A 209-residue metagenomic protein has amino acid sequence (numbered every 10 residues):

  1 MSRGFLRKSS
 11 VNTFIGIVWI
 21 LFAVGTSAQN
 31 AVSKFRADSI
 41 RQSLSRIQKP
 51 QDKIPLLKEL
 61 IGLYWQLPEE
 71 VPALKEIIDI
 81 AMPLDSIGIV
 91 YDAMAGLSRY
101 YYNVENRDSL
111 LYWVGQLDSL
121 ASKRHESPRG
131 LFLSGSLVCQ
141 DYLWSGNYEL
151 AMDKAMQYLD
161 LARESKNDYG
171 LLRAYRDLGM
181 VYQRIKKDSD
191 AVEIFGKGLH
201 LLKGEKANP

Functional and structural regions predicted by a protein language model:
M1-S9: N-terminal secretory signal peptides that target proteins for export/translocation
N12-A23: Bacterial N-terminal signal peptides
A28-P209: A "functional boundary" signal
